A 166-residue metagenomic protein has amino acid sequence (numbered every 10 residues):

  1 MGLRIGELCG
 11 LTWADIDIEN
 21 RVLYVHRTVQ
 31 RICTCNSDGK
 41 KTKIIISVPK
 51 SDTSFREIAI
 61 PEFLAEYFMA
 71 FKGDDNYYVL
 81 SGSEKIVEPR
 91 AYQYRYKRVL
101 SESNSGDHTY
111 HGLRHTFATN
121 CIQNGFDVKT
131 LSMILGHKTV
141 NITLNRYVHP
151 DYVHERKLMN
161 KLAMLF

Functional and structural regions predicted by a protein language model:
M1, I58, G73-I86, Q93-H137 (+1 more regions): Short, basic (Lys/Arg/His-rich) helix/loop patches that form interaction surfaces in the mid-to-C-terminal regions
M1-C9, V22-L23, T119-N120: Short pre-functional
C9, V25, C33-S37, M69 (+5 more regions): Extended hydrophobic-aromatic, low-complexity segments
G10-A70: Conserved tyrosine-mediated DNA breakage-rejoining catalytic core shared by Y-recombinases
G10-I16, S132-K138, R146-V148: A short, basic/aromatic helix-end/turn motif that makes direct DNA contacts
C35-G39, N145, H149-F166: DNA/chromatin major-groove-contacting recognition/catalytic segments
F63, Y67, A91-R98: Generic alpha-helical secondary structure signal
